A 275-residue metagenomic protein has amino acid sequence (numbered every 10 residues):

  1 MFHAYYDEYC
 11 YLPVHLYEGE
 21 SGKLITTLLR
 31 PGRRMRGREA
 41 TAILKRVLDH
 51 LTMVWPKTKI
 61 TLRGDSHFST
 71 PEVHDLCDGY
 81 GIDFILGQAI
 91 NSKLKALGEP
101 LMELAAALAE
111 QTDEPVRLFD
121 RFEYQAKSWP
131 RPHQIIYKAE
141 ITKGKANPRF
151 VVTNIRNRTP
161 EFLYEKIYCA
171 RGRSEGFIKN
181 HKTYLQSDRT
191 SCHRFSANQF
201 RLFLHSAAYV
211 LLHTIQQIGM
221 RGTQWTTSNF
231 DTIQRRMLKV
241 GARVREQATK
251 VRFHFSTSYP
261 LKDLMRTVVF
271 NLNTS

Functional and structural regions predicted by a protein language model:
M1-L16: Active-site-proximal, Lys/Arg-enriched surface segment that forms a nucleic-acid-binding/basic interface patch
E20-G32: Gly-rich Lys/Arg/Thr-decorated short loops/hinges at beta-loop-alpha junctions or inter-strand turns that position
G22, I60-S69, F84, V151 (+3 more regions): Short, conserved catalytic/metal-binding motifs centered on acidic residues
L29-M53: Active-site beta-loop-alpha junctions of metal-dependent nucleic acid enzymes, especially the RNase H-like/DDE
H74-D83: Short, surface-exposed basic-aromatic patches at helix termini and helix-loop junctions that form
D83-T183, N271-S275: An anionic, glycine-rich sequence signature occurring as long contiguous blocks
T159-F200, L204, A208-Q216: Short amphipathic alpha-helical "interface-anchor" segments enriched in bulky aromatics
L211-S275: A short, flexible helix-boundary coil/loop motif
